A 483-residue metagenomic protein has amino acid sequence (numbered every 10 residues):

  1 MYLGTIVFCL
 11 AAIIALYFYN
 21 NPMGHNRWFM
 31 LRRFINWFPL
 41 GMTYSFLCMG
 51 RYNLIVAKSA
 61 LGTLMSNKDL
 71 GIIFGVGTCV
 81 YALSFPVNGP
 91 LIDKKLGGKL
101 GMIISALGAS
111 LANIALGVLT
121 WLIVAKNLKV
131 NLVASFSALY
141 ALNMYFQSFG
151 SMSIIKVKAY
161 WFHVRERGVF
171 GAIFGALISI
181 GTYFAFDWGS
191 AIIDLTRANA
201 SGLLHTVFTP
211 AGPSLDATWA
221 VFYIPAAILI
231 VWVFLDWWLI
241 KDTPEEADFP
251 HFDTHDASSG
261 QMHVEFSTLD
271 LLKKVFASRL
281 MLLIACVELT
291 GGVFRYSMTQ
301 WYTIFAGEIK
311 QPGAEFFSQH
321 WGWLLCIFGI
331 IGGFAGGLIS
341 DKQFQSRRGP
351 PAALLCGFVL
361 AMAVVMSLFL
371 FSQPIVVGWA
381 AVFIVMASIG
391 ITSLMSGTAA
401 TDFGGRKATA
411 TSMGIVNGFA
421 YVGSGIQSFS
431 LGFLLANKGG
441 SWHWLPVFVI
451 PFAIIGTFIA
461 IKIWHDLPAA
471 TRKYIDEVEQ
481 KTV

Functional and structural regions predicted by a protein language model:
R51-K58, F186, S278-F334, T392 (+1 more regions): Extracytoplasmic gate region of multi-pass secondary transporters
I72-I92, W323-G336: Central cavity-lining transmembrane alpha-helices of secondary-active solute carriers, predominantly the Major
K94-L107, D341-G357: Cytoplasmic membrane-interface "Motif A"-like loop-to-helix N-cap segments of 12-TM Major Facilitator Superfamily
L107-K129, G357-S372: C-terminal ends and interior cores of transmembrane alpha-helices in multi-pass membrane transporters/permeases
L139-A176: Cytoplasmic helix-loop-helix junction between adjacent transmembrane helices in 12-TM secondary transporters
G168-D194, F328-G329, N417-S428: Glycine-rich segments within core transmembrane alpha-helices of 12-TM secondary carriers
F174-D242: Helix-loop-helix hairpin linking two adjacent transmembrane segments in secondary transporters
S346-M395: C-terminal transmembrane helical hairpin of 12-TM major facilitator-type secondary transporters
